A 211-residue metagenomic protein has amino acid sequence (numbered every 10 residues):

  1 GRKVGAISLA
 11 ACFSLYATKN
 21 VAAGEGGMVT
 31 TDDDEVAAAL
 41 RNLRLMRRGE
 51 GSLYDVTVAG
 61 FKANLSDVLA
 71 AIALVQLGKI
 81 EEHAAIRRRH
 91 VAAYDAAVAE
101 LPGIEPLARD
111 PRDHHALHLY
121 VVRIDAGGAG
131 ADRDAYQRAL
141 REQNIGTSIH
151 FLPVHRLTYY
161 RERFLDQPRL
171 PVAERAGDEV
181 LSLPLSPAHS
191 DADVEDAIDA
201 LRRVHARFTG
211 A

Functional and structural regions predicted by a protein language model:
G1-A22, S52-T57: Conserved active-site segment immediately N-terminal to the catalytic lysine that forms the internal aldimine
G1-V4, G26-G27, R44, A197-I198: Short, glycine/charged-enriched secondary-structure capping and boundary segments
A10, E25, A39: Short acidic donor-binding loop at the edge of a beta-strand
S14, G27-D33, L74: Short beta-strand-to-turn element immediately C-terminal to the catalytic PLP-Schiff-base lysine in fold type I
N20-G24, H114-A116: Short glycine-enriched loop/turn motifs at secondary-structure junctions
E25-G26, I80: Short active-site oxyanion
D34-A211: PLP-dependent aminotransferase class I/II
